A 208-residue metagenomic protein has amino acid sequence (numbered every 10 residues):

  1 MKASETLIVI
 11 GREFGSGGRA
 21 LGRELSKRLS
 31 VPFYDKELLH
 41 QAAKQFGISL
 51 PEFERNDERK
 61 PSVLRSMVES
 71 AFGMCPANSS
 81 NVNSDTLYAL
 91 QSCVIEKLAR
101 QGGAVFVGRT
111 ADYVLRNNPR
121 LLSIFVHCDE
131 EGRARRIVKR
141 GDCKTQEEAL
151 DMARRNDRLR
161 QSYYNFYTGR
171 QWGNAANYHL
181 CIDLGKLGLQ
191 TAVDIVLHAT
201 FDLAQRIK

Functional and structural regions predicted by a protein language model:
A3-I8, R12, G102: Pre-Walker A (Motif I) flank of P-loop NTPase domains
I10-S26: Glycine-rich phosphate-binding P-loop
P32-A43: Short beta-strand-centered segment that lines the nucleotide-binding/catalytic pocket of NTP-utilizing
A43-G103: ATP-dependent small-molecule kinase phosphotransfer cores that center on conserved nucleotide phosphate-binding segments
V63-V68, K144-Q190: Small-molecule kinase domains that catalyze NTP-dependent phosphoryl transfer to phosphate-bearing small molecules
S92, L189-L197: Short, amphipathic alpha-helical "lid/cap" segments that border enzyme active or binding sites
S92-G141: ATP-dependent NMP and nucleoside kinases share a basic, alpha-helical "lid"
A204-K208: C-terminal helical "lid" subdomain and adjoining coupling/linker elements of P-loop NTPases
